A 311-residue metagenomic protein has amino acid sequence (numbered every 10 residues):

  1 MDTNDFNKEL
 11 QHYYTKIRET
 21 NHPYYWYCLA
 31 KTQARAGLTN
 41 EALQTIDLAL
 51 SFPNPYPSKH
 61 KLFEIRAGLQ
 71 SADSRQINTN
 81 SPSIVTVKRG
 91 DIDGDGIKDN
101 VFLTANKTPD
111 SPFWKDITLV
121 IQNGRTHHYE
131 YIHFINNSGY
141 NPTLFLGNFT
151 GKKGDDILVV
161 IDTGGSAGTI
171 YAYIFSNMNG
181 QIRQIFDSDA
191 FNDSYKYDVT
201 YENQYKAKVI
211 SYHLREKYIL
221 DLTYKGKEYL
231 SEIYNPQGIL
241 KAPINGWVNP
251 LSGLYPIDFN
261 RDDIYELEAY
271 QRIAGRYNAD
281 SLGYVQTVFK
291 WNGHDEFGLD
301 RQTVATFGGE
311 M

Functional and structural regions predicted by a protein language model:
Y24, P57-K61: Start-of-helix register in tetratricopeptide repeats
R35, A72-M311: Beta-propeller-forming repeat regions
